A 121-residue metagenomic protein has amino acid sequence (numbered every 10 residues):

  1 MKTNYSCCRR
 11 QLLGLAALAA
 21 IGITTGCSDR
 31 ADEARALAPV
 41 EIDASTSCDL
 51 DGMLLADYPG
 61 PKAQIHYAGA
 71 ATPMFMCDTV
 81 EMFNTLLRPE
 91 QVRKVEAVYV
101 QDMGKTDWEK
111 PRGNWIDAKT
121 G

Functional and structural regions predicted by a protein language model:
M1-T25: N-terminal secretory signal peptides
S28-R30: Bacterial signal peptide processing site
D32-V40: Short, intrinsically disordered, charge-biased short linear motifs at domain edges
A44: Short metal-coordination and nucleic-acid-contact micro-motifs, chiefly zinc-binding Cys/His arrays
C48: Short cysteine-rich clusters marking metal-coordination/redox-active sites
G52: Cys/His-coordinated zinc-binding microdomains
D57-Y58: Short, non-ligating residues that shape and space the ligands of small metal-coordination modules and catalytic
E96-G121: Thiol/selenol-based redox catalytic cores and closely related redox-interacting motifs
